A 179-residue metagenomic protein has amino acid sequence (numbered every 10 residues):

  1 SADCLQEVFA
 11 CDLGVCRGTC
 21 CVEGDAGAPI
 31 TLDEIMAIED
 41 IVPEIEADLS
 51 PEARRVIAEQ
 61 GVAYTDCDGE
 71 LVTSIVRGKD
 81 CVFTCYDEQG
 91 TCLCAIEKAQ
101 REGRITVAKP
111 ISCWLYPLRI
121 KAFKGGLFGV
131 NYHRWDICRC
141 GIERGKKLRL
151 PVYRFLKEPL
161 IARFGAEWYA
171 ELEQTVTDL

Functional and structural regions predicted by a protein language model:
S1-L179: Short loop/turn segments that flank or connect secondary-structure elements
